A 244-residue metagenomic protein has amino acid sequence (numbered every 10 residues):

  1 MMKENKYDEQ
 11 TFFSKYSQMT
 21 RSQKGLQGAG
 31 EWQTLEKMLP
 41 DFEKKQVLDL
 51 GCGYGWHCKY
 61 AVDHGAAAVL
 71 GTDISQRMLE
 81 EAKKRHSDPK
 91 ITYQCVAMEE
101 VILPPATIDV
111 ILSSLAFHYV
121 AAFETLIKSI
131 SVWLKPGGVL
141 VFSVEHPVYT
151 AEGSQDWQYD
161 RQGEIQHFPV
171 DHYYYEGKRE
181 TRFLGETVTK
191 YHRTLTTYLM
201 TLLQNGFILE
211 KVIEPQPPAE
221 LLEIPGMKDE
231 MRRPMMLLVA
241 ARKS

Functional and structural regions predicted by a protein language model:
M1-F42, W56-Y60, E81: Conserved class I S-adenosyl-L-methionine
L48-L50, Y54-E100: Class I SAM-dependent methyltransferase SAM/SAH-binding core
E99-I111: A short acidic, Gly/Pro-enriched loop at the edge of an enzyme's catalytic core that lines a small-molecule cofactor
D109-E124: A short SAM/SAH-binding and catalytic strip from SAM-dependent methyltransferases
E124-V139: A short glycine-rich, Lys/Arg-flanked "PGG" loop and its adjoining helix->strand segment in the class I
L140-G177: Conserved class I S-adenosyl-L-methionine
T189-V212: Short alpha-helix
N205-F207, P225-S244: Core SAM-dependent methyltransferase catalytic element
